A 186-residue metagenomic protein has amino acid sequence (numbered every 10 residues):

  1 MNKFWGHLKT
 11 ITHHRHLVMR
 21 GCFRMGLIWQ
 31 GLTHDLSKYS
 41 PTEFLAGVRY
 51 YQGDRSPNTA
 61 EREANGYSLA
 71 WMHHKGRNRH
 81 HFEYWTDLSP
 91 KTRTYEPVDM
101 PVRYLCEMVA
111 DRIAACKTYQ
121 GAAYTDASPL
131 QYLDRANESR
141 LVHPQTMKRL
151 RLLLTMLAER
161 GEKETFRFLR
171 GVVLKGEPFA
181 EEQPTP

Functional and structural regions predicted by a protein language model:
M1-P186: Metal-dependent phosphohydrolase cores
